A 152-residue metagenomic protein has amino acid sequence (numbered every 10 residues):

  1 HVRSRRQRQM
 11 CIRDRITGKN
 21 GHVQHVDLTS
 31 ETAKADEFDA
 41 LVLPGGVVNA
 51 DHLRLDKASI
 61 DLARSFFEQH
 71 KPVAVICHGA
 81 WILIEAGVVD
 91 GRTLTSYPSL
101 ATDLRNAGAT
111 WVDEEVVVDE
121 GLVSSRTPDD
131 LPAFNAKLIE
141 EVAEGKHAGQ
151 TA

Functional and structural regions predicted by a protein language model:
H1-R8, I12: Single conserved hydrophobic/aromatic residue that forms the stacking wall/gate of nucleotide- or nucleobase-binding
R5-R6, N20-A152: Active-site-adjacent pocket-lining segments in enzyme domains
R13-N20: Membrane-interfacial amphipathic helices and adjacent loop/beta segments that form the lipid-substrate binding surface
